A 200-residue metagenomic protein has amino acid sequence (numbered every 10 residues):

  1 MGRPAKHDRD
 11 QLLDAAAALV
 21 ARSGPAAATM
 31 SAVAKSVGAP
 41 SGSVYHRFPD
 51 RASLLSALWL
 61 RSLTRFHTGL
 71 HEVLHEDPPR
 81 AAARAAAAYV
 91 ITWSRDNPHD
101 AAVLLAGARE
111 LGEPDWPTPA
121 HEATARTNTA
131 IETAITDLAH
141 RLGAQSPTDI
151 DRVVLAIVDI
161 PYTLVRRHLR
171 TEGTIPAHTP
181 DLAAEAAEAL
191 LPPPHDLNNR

Functional and structural regions predicted by a protein language model:
M1-H7, H195-R200: N-terminal intrinsically disordered/low-complexity leader segments
Q11, A15, L19-S53, A57: Helix-turn-helix
L12-V20, A28, S62, F66 (+3 more regions): Short hydrophobic clusters on alpha-helical segments that form packing/core surfaces in small helical domains
T29, A102-A106, G112-E113, N199: Short, hydrophobic secondary-structure boundary micro-motifs
L55-S62, L104: Alpha-helical DNA-contacting segments of helix-turn-helix folds
A57, H71-H99, V154-I157: Hydrophobic alpha-helical connector segments
H67, H71, V103, G112-A144 (+1 more regions): Amphipathic alpha-helical packing segments from all-alpha helical-bundle domains
A88-R95, T129-D137, Q145-R170, H178-L190: Hydrophobic alpha-helical segments that form the core of small-molecule binding pockets and/or dimer interfaces
